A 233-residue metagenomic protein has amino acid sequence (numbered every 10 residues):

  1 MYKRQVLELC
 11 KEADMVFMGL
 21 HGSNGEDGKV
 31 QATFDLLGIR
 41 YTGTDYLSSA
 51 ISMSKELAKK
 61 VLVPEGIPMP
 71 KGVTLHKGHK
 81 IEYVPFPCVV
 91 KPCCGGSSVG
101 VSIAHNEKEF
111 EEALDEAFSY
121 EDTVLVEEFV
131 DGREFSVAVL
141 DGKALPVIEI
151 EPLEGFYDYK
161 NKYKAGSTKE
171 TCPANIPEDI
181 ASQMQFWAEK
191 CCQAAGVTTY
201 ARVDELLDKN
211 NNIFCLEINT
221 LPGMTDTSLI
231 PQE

Functional and structural regions predicted by a protein language model:
M1-L47, I51-M53, L57, P64 (+1 more regions): ATP-binding N-terminal substructure of ATP-dependent carboxylate-amine bond-forming enzymes
L7-C10, I51-R133: Active-site nucleotide/adenylate-binding loops and adjacent lid/helix of ATP-dependent enzymes
M18, R40-D45, K71, P92-C93 (+1 more regions): Short beta-strands and strand-loop turn motifs
G22, S98, L153, N219-E233: Glycine-rich phosphate/pyrophosphate-binding beta-alpha loops
H105-F186, L207-F214: Phosphate-binding site of ATP-dependent enzymes
E128, V139, C192-M224: Conserved metal-phosphate-binding beta-hairpin within the catalytic cores of diverse ATP-dependent phosphoryl-transfer
